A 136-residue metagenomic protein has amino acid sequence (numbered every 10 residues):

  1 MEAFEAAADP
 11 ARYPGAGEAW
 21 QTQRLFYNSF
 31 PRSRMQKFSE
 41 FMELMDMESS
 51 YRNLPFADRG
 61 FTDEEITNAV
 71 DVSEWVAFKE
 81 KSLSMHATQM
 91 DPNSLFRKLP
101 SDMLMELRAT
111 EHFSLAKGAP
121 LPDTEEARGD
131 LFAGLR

Functional and structural regions predicted by a protein language model:
M1-R136: Metal-dependent de-N-acetylase/amidase catalytic core
